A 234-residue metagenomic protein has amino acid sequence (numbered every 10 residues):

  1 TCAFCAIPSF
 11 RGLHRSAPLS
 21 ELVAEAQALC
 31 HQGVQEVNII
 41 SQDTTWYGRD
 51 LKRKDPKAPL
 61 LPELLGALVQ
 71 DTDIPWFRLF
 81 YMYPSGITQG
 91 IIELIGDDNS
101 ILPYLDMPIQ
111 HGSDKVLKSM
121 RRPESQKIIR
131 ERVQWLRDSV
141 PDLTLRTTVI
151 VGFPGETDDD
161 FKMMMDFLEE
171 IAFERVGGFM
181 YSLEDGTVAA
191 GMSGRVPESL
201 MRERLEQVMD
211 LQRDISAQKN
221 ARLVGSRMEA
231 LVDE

Functional and structural regions predicted by a protein language model:
T1-S20, D50: Canonical Radical SAM [4Fe-4S] cluster-binding loop centered on the CxxxCxxC motif and its immediate flanking residues
C2, L22, I39, L79 (+5 more regions): Conserved, mostly hydrophobic/aromatic
V23, I92, D159-D166: Short, acidic/polar
H31-D158: Conserved SAM/AdoMet-binding glycine-rich loop
E156, A172-F173: Contiguous mid-protein beta-loop-alpha structural module that forms a pocket-lining wall or clamp of enzyme active
M180, G191-E234: Terminal RNA-binding accessory module
